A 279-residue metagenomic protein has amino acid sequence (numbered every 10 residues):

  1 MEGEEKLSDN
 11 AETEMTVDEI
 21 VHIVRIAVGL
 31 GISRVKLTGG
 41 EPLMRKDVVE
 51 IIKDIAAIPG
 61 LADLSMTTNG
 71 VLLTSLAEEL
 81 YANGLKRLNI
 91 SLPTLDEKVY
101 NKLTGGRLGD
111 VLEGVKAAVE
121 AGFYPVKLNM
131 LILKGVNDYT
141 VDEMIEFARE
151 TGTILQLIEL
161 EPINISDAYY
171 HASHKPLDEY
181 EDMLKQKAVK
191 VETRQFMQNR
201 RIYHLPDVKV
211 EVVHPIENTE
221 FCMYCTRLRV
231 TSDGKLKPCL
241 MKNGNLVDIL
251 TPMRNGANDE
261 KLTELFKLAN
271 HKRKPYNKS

Functional and structural regions predicted by a protein language model:
M1, A77-E78, Y100-N101, M241 (+1 more regions): A short local structural element in Rossmann-fold oxidoreductases
M1-M15, C239-L240: Canonical Radical SAM [4Fe-4S] cluster-binding loop centered on the CxxxCxxC motif and its immediate flanking residues
E4-N10, D96-K102, N164-A168, V247-D248: A short acidic, helix-capping loop that chelates divalent metal ions and anchors anionic groups
E14-L37, R45-Q156: Radical SAM/AdoMet-radical enzyme domain recognition
E41: Conserved G/P- and acidic residue-centered "switch" motifs that form tight phosphate/ATP-binding loops in soluble
P162-K278: Accessory C-terminal segments flanking Radical SAM cores
